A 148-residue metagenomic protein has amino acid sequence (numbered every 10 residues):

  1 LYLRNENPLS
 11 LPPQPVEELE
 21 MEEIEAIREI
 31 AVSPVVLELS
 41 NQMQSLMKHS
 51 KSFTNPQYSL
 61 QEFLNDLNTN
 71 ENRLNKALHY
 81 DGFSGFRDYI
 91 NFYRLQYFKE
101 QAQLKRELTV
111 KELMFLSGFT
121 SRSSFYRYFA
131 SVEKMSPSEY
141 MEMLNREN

Functional and structural regions predicted by a protein language model:
L3-S117, S124, Y128-S131, M135-N148: Membrane-proximal linker segments that couple transmembrane helices to downstream signaling/catalytic modules
